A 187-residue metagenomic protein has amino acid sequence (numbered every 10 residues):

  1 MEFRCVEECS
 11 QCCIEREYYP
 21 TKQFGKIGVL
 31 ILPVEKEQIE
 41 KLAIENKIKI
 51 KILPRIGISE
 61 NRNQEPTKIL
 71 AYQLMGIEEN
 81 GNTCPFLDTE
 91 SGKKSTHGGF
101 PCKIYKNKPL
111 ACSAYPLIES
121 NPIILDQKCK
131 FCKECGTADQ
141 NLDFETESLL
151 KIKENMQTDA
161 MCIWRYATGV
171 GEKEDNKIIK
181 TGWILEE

Functional and structural regions predicted by a protein language model:
M1-E187: Short loop/turn segments that flank or connect secondary-structure elements
